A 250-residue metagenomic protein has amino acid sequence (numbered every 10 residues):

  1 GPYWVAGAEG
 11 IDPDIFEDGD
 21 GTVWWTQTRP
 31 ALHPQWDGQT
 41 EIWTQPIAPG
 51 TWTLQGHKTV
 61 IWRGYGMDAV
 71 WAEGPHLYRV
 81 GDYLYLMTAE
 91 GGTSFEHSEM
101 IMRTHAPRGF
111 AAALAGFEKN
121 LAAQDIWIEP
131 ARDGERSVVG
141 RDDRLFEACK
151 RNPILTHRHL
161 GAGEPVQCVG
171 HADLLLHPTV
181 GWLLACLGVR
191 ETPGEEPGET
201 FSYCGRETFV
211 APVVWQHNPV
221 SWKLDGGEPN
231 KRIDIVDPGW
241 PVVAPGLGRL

Functional and structural regions predicted by a protein language model:
G1-L250: Carbohydrate-active catalytic/glycan-binding domains of CAZyme proteins, especially the secreted or lumenal ectodomains
